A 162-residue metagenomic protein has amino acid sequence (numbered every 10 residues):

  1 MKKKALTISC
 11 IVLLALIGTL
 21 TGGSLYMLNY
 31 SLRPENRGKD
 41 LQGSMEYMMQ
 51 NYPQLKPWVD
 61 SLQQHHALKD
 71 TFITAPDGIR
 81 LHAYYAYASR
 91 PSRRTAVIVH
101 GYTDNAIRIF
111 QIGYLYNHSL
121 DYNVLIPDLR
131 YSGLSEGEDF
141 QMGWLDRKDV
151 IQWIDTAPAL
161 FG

Functional and structural regions predicted by a protein language model:
A5, L16-F72: An N-terminal hydrophobic leader/cap segment in hydrolases
P76-Y87: A short loop-to-beta-strand scaffold at the N-terminal edge of the catalytic core in hydrolase folds
H82, H100-G101, S132: Histidine-centered divalent metal-coordination motifs
R93-G101: Short beta-strand element of the alpha/beta-hydrolase
Y102-L115: The serine-hydrolase catalytic nucleophile loop
R108-F110, S135-E138: Conserved catalytic-core motifs of eukaryotic protein kinase domains, centered on the activation segment
Y116-E136: Conserved alpha/beta-hydrolase
F140-F161: Alpha/beta-hydrolase active-site loop
